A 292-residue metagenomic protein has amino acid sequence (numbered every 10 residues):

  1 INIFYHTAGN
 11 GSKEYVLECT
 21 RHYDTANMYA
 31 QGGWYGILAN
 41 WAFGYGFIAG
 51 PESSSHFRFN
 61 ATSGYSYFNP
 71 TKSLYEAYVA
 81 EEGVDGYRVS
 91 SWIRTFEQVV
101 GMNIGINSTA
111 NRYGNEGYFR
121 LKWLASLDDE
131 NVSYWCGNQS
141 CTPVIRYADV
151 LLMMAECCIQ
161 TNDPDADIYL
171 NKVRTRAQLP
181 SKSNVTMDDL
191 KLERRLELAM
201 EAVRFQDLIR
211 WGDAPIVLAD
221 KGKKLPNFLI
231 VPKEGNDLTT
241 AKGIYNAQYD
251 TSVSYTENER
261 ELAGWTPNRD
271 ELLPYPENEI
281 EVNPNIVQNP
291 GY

Functional and structural regions predicted by a protein language model:
I1-A8, K72-A77: Short alpha-helical segments and helix-capping/turn motifs at coil-helix boundaries
I3-A49, S53, G137, K182-Y292: Long, intrinsically disordered, low-complexity segments
E14, N69-R146, G291-Y292: Flexible, polar/acidic helix-loop-strand segments at domain edges
L17, G83-S91, C141-V173, M187-A199 (+2 more regions): Extended, hydrophobic/aromatic-rich amphipathic alpha-helical segments that build helical scaffolds
Y45, P51-S55, P164-N171: Short, compositionally biased low-complexity segments
G46, E52, H56, S66-N69 (+1 more regions): Noncatalytic, helix-rich "gating/capping" subdomain that lines the substrate-entry/channel surface of large enzyme
T62-G64: Glycine/tryptophan-enriched, flexible segments
